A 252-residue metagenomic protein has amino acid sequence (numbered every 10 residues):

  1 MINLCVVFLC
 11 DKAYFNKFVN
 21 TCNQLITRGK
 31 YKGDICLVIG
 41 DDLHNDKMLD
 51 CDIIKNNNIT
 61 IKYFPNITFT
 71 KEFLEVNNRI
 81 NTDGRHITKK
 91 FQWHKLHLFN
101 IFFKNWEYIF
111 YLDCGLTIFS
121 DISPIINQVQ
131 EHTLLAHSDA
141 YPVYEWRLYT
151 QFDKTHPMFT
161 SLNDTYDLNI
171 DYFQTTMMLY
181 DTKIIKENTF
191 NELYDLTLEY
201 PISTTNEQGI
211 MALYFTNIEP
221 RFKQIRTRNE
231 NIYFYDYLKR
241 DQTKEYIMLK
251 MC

Functional and structural regions predicted by a protein language model:
M1-C252: Glycosyltransferase catalytic domains, chiefly GT-A lineage
